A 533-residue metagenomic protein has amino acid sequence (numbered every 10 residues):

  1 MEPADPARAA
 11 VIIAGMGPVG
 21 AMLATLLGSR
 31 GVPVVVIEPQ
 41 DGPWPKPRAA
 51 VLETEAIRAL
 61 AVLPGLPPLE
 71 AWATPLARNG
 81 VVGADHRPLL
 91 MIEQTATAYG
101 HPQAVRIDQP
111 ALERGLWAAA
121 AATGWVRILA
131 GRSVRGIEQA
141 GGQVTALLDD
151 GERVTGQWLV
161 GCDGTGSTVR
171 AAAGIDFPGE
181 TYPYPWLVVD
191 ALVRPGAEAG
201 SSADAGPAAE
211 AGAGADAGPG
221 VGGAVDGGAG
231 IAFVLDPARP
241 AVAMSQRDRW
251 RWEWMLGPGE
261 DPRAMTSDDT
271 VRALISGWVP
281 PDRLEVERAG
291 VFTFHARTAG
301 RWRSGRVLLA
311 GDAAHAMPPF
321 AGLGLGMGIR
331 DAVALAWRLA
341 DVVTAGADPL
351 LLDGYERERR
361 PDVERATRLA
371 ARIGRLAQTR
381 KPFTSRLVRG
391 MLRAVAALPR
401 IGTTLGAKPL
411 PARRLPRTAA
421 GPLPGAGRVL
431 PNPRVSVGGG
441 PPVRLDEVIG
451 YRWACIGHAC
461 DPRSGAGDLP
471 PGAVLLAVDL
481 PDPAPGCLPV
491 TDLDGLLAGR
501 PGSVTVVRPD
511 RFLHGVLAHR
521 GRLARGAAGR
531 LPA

Functional and structural regions predicted by a protein language model:
M1-A10, S29-R30, G83-H86, A98-Y99 (+7 more regions): Helical substrate-recognition/capping region of FAD-dependent monooxygenase/halogenase enzymes
G15-G17, P39: Glycine-rich Rossmann-fold phosphate-binding loop(s) that bind the pyrophosphate of adenine dinucleotide cofactors
G20-A21: N-terminal Rossmann-fold NAD(P) dinucleotide-binding loop
G28-A49: Glycine-rich FAD pyrophosphate-binding loop
P45-A119: Active-site-adjacent segment of FAD-dependent monooxygenases/related oxidoreductases
A118, V144, W158-F294: Conserved FAD-binding catalytic core of PHBH/FMO-like flavoproteins
A130-Q143: A conserved short coil-to-beta-strand element within the FAD-binding core of flavoproteins
D149-W158: Core beta-strand elements of the Rossmann-like FAD/NAD(P) dinucleotide-binding domain in flavoenzyme oxidoreductases
